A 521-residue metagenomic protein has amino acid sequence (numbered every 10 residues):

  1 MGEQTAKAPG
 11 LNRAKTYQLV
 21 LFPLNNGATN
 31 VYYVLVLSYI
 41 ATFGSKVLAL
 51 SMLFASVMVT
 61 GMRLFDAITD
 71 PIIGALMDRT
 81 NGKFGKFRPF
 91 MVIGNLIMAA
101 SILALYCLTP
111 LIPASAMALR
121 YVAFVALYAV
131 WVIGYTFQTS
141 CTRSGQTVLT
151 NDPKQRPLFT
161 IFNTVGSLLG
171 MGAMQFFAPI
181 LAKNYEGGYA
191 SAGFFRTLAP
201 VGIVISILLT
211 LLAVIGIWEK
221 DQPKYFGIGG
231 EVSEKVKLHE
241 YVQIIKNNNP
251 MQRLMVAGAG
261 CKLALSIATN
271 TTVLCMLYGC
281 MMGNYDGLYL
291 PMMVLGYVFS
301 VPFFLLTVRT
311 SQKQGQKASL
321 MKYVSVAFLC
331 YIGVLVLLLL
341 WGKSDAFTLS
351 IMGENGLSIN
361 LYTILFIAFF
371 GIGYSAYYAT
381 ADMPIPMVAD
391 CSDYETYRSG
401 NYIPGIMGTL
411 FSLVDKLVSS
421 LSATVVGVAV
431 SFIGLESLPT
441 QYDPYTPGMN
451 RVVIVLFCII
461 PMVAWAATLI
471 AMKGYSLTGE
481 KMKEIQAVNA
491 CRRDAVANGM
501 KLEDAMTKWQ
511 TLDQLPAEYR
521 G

Functional and structural regions predicted by a protein language model:
G2-G521: Membrane-embedded alpha-helical bundles of multi-pass transporters/translocases, especially carrier/permease families
